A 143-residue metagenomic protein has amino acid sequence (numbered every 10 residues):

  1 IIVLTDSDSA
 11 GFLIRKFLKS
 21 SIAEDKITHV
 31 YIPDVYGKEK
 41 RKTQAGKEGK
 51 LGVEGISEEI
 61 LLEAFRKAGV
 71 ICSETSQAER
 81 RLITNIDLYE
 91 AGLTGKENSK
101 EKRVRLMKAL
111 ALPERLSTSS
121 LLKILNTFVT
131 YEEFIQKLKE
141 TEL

Functional and structural regions predicted by a protein language model:
I1-A10: Acidic beta-strand-to-loop metal/phosphate-binding motif
A10-F12, K38: Short, active-site-adjacent cap segments at secondary-structure transitions
F12-S21: Short Gly/Thr/Asp-enriched flexible loops that form oxyanion-binding sites at enzyme active sites
F17, I60-A64, R105: Alpha-helical scaffold segments in soluble metabolic enzymes
I22-K26: Short helix-capping segments at alpha-helix termini
I32-L93: Activity-critical C-terminal alpha-helical subdomain
T75-L143: C-terminal, charge/polar-rich interaction regions
